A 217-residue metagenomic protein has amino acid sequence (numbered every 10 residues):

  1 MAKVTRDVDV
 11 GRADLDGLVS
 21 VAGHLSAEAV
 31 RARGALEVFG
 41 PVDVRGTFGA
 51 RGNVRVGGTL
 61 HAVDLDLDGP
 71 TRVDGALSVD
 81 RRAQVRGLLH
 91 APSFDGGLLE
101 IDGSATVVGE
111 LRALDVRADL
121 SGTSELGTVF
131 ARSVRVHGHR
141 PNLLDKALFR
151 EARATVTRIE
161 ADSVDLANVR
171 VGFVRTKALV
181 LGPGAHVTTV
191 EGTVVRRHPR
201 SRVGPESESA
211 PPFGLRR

Functional and structural regions predicted by a protein language model:
M1-R217: Extended beta-solenoid/beta-helix repeat architectures
